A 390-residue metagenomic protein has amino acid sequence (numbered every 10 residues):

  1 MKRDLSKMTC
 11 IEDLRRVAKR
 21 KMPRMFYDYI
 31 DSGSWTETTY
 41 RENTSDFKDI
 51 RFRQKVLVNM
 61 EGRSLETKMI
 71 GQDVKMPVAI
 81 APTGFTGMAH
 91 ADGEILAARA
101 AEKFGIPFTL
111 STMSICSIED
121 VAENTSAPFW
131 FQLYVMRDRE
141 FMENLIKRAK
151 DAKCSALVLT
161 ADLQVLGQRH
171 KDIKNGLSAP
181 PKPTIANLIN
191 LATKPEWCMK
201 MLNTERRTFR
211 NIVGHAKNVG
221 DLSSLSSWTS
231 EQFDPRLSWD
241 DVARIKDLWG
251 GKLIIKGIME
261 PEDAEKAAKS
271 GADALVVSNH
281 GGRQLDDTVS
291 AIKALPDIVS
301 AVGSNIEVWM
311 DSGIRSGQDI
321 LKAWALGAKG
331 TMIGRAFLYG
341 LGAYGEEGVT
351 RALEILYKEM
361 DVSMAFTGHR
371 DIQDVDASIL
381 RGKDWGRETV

Functional and structural regions predicted by a protein language model:
M1-G71, G176-L237, Q373-V375, R381-V390: An N-cap/entry alpha-helix motif that binds or orients negatively charged groups
M1-K48, K293-D311, R315-V390: Alpha/beta catalytic cores of nucleotide-metabolism and tRNA/nucleoside-modifying enzymes
S34-W35, T112-C116, R137, M259 (+1 more regions): Short beta->alpha linker loops
R51, E66-K68, P77-A81, P107-T109 (+2 more regions): Short, conserved beta-strand segments within well-ordered enzyme catalytic domains that often line or immediately flank
V74-M113: Glycine-rich active-site/cofactor-binding loop and its immediate structural neighborhood
A79-F85, P128-Y134, S226-W228: Short, basic, glycine/proline-bearing loop/turn elements
F85, R99, N124, E140-M310 (+2 more regions): Alpha/beta enzyme core
K103-N124, P128-M142: A gly/proline- and charged-residue-enriched helix-loop-helix capping module
